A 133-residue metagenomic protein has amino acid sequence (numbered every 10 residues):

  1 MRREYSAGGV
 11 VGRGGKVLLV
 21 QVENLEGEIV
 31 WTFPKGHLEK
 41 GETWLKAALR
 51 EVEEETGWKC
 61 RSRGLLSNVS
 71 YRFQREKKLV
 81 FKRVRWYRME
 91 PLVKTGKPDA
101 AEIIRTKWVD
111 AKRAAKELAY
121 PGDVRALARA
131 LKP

Functional and structural regions predicted by a protein language model:
M1-F33: N-terminal strand-loop-strand
L38-G64, V69-R125: Unchanged
A126-P133: A small-molecule sensor/coupling module
